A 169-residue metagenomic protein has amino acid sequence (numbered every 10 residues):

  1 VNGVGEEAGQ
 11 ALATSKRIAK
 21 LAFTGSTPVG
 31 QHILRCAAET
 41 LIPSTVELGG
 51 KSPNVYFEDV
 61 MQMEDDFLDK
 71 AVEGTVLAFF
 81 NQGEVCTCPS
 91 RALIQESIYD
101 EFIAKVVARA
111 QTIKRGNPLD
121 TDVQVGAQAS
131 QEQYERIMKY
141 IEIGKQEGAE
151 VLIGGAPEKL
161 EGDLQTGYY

Functional and structural regions predicted by a protein language model:
V1-A22: A structured beta-alpha segment of the ubiquitous adenosine-cofactor-binding alpha/beta core
S26-Y169: ALDH superfamily catalytic-core signature
